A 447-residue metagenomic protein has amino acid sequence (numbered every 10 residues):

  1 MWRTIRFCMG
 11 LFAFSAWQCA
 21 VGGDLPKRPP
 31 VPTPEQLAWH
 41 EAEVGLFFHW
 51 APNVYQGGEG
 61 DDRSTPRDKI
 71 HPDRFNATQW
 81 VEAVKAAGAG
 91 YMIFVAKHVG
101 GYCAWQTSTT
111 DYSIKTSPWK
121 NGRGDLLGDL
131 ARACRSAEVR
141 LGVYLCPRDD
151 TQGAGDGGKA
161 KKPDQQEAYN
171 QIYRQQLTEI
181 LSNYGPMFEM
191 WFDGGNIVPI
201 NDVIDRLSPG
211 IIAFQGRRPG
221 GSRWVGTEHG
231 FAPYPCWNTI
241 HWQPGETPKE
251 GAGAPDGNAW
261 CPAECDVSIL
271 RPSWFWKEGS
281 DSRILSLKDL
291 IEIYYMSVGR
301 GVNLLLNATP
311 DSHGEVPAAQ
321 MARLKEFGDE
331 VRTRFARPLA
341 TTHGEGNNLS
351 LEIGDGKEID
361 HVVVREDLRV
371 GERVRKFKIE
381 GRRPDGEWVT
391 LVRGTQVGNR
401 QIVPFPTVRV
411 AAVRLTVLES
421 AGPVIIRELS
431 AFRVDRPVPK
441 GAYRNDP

Functional and structural regions predicted by a protein language model:
M1-R6, V84: Positively charged n-region of N-terminal signal peptides that target proteins for export
R6-A16: Bacterial N-terminal signal peptides
G23-P406, T416-D435, N445-D446: Mature catalytic domains of secreted/periplasmic carbohydrate-active enzymes
V410-R414: Short, conserved beta-strand segments of beta-strand-rich sandwich/propeller modules, principally
R436-K440: Intrinsically disordered, low-complexity Ser/Thr-rich linker and spacer segments in cell-wall-related proteins
